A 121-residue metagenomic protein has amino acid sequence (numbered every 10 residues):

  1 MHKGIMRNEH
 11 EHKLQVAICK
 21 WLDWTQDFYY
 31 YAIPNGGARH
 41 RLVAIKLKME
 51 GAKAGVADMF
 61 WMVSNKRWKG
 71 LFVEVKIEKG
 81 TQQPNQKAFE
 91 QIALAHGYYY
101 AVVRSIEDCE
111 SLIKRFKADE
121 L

Functional and structural regions predicted by a protein language model:
M1-L121: Catalytic phosphate/metal-binding cores of nucleic-acid and nucleotide-processing enzymes, i.e., regions that mediate
